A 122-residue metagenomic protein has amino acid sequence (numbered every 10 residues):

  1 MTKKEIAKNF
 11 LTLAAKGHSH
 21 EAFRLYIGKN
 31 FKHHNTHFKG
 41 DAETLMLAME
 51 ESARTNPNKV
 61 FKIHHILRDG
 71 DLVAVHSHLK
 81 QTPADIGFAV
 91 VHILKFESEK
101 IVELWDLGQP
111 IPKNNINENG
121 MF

Functional and structural regions predicted by a protein language model:
M1-F122: C-terminal and inter-domain tail/linker signature
